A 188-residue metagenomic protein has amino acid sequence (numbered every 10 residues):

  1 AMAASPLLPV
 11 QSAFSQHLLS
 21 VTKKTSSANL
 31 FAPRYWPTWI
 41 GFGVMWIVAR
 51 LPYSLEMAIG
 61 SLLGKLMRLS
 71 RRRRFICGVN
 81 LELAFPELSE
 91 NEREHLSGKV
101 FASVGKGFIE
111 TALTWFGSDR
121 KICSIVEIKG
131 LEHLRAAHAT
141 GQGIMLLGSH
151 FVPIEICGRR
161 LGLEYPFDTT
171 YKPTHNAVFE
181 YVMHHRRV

Functional and structural regions predicted by a protein language model:
A1-A4, V10-A13: Acidic, Ala/Val/Gly-enriched low-complexity intrinsically disordered segments
P6-P9, P33, P37, P52 (+4 more regions): Proline-rich intrinsically disordered, low-complexity coils
P9-V10, V21-T22, T170: Generic N-terminal leader/processing signal
F14-G148, E180-R186: Membrane-anchoring hydrophobic helices of lipid-metabolizing enzymes
T140-V188: Catalytic core of membrane glycerolipid acyltransferases/transacylases, capturing the structured, soluble-facing
